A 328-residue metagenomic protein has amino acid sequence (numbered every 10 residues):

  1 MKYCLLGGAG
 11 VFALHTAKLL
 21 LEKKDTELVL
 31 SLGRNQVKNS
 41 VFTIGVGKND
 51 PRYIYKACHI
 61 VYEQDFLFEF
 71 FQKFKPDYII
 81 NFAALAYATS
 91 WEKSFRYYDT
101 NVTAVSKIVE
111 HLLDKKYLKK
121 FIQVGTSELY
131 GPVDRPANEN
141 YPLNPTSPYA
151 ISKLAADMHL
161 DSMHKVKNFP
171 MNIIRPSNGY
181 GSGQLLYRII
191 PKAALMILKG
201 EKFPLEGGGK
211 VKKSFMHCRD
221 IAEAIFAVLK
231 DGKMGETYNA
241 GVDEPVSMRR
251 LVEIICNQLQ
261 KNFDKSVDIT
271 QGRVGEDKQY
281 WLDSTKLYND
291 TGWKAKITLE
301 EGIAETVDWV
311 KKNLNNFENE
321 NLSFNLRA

Functional and structural regions predicted by a protein language model:
Y3-E22: N-terminal Rossmann NAD(P)H-binding glycine-rich loop of SDR-like oxidoreductase domains
S31, I197-A328: C-terminal substrate-binding subdomain of Rossmann-fold SDR/epimerase-dehydratase oxidoreductases
G47-E63: Rossmann-fold cofactor-recognition segment
C58-T100: NAD(P)H-binding glycine-rich loop region in Rossmannoid oxidoreductase-like domains and their noncatalytic homologs
N81, S106-P148: Conserved Rossmann-fold NAD(P)-dependent oxidoreductase catalytic core, especially the SDR/UDP-sugar
R96-K107, L143, I151-S152: Glycine-rich NAD(P)-binding loop of the Rossmann-fold in SDR/ketoreductase-type enzymes
Y130-G131, S147-P148, N172-I189: Flexible, glycine-rich beta-alpha linker
P132-V133, N144-N172, L198: Active-site Tyr-X1-5-Lys
